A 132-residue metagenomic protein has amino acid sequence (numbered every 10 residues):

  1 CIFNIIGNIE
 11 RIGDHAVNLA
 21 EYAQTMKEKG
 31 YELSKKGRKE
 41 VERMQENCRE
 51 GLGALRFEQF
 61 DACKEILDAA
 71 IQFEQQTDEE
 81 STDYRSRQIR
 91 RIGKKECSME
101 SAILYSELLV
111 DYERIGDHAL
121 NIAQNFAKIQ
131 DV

Functional and structural regions predicted by a protein language model:
C1-V132: Cytosolic, long alpha-helical scaffolding segments
